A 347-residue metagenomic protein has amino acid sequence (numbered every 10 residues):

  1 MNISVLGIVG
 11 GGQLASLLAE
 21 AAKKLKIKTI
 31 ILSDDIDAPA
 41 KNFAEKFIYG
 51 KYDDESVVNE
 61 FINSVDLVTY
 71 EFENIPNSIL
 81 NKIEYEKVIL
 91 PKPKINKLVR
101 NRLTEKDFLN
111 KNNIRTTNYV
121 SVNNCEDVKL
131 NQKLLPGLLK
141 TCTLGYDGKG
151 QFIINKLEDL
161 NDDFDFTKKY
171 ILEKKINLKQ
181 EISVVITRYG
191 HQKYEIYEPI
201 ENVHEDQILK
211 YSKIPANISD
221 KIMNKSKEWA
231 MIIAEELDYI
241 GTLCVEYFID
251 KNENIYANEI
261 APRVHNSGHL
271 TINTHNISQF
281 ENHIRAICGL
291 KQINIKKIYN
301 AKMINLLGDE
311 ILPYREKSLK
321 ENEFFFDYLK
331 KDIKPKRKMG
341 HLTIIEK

Functional and structural regions predicted by a protein language model:
M1-R100, T104: ATP-binding N-terminal substructure of ATP-dependent carboxylate-amine bond-forming enzymes
S56-V57, D127-L130, D159-D162, I311-E316 (+1 more regions): Short, conserved charged micro-motifs
L98-S183, T187-I233: Active-site nucleotide/adenylate-binding loops and adjacent lid/helix of ATP-dependent enzymes
R188-K193, D250-E253, E346-K347: Short acidic-glycine loop/turn motifs at beta-strand connectors
E195, L243, I255-E259: Protein kinase-like catalytic core scaffold
N224-V245, K251, A261-D309: Active-site "cap" helix and flanking loop/linker of ATP-utilizing ligase/carboxylase catalytic domains
R285-K347: Peripheral (often C-terminal) accessory segments that flank ATP-dependent C-N-forming ligase machineries
